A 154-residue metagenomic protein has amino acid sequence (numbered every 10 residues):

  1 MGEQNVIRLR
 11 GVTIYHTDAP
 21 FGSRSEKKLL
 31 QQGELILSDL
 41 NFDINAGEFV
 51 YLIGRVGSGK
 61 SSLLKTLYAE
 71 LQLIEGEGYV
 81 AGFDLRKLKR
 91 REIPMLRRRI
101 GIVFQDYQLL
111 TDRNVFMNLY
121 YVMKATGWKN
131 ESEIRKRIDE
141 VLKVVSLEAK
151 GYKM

Functional and structural regions predicted by a protein language model:
T17-A19, R24, Y120-E133, V144-V145: ABC-type ATPase nucleotide-binding domains, specifically the catalytic core motifs of the NBD
I53-R55: The feature captures the beta-strand-to-loop junction immediately N-terminal to the Walker
Y68: Helix-to-loop junction immediately C-terminal to a conserved catalytic motif
G76-D84: Conserved ABC transporter NBD signature motif
L85-G101, E131: ABC ATPase NBD coupling module
D112-Y121: Short coil-to-helix segment of the ABC ATPase nucleotide-binding domain corresponding to the Q-loop/switch region
R135, V141-M154: Conserved ABC nucleotide-binding domain
